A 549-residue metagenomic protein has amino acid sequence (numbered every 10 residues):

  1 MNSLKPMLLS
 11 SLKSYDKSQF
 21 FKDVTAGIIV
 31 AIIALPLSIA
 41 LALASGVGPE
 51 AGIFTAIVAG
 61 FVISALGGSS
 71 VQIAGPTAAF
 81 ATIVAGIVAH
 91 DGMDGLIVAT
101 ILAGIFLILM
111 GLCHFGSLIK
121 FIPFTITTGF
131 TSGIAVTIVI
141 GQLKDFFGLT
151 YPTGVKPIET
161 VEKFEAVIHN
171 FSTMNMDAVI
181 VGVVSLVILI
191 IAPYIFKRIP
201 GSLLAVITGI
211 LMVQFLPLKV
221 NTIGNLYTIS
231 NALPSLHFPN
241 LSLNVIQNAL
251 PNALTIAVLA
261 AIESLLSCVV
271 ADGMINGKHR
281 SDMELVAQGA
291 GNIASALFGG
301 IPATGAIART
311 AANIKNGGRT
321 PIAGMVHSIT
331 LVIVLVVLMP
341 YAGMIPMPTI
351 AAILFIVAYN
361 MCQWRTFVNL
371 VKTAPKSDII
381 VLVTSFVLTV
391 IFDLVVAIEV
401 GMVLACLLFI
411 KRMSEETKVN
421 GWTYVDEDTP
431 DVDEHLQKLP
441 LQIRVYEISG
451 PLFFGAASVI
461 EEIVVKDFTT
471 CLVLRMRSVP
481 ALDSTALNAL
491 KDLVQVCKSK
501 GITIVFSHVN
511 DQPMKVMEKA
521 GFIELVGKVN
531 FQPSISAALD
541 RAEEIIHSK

Functional and structural regions predicted by a protein language model:
M1-Y424, F468, A489, G521: Transmembrane helical cores of multi-pass ion-transport proteins
I73, F506, F531: Conserved SAM-binding loop
N231, G450, S534: Active-site donor-binding loop signature of nucleotide-sugar glycosyltransferases
A290, L331, K515, S534-I535: Short secondary-structure boundary/hinge segments and terminal tails
N360-L525, E543-K549: The feature marks cytosolic C-terminal regulatory regions of anion transporters and related permeases
L525-R541: Short acidic-hydrophobic, aromatic-tinged amphipathic segments that line or gate anion-handling sites
